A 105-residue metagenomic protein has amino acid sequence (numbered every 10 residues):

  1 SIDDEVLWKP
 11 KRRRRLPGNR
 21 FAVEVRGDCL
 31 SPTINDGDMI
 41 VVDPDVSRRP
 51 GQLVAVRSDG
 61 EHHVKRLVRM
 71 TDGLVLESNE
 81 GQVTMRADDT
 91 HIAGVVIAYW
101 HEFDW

Functional and structural regions predicted by a protein language model:
S1-D36, H62, R69, G73 (+2 more regions): Short, positionally conserved secondary-structure boundary motifs
R57-H63, D89-H91: Short coil-to-beta-strand transition motifs
R66-R69, S78-N79: Residue-level recognition of conserved beta-strand positions in structured domain cores
E77-H91: Short solvent-exposed strand/turn elements
